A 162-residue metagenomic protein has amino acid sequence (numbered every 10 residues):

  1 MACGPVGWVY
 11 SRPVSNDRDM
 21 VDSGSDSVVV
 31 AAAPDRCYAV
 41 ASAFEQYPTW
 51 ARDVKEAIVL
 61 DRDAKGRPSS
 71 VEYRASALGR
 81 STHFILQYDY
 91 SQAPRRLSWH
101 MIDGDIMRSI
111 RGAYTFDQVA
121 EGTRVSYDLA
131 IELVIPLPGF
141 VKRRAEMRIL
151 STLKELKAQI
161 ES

Functional and structural regions predicted by a protein language model:
C3-G66: Hydrophobic ligand-binding cavity/cleft-lining segments
S25, V125-S126: Hydrophobic residues on conserved beta-strands that form the core of alpha/beta folds
D35-A39, E121, K154, A158: Replace "anionic and nucleotidyl ligands
S42, H83, R111, G139-F140: Generic recognition of short, well-ordered alpha-helical segments
P48-T49, E56-D63, R74-R124, A130-E132 (+1 more regions): Hydrophobic-ligand binding "helix-grip"
V71: Charged, often glycine-rich, active-site loop that binds/positions anionic groups
D89, S126, A130-S162: A conserved amphipathic terminal alpha-helix motif
